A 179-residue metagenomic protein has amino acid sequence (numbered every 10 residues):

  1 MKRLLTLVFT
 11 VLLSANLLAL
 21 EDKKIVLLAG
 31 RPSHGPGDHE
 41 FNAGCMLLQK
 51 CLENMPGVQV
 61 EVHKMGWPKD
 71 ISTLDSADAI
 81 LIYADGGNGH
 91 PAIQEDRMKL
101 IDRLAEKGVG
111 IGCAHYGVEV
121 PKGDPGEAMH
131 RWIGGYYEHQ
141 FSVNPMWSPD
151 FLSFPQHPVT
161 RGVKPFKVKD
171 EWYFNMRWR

Functional and structural regions predicted by a protein language model:
L4-A15: Sec-dependent N-terminal signal peptides
A15, P68-S72, F174-R177: Short, flexible, glycine/charge-rich loop motifs used to bind or transfer phosphoryl groups or to couple energy/partner
N16, M55-Q59, Y136, F166: Secondary-structure boundary/capping positions in well-ordered alpha/beta enzyme cores
L20-L28, S33-V120: Helical hinge/lid and interdomain linker segments adjacent to catalytic or ligand-binding clefts that mediate domain
H63, Q156-R179: C-terminal and late-domain segments of enzyme folds
G87-P165: A glycine-rich, often tryptophan-bearing local segment used as a flexible ligand/cofactor-contacting loop or short
